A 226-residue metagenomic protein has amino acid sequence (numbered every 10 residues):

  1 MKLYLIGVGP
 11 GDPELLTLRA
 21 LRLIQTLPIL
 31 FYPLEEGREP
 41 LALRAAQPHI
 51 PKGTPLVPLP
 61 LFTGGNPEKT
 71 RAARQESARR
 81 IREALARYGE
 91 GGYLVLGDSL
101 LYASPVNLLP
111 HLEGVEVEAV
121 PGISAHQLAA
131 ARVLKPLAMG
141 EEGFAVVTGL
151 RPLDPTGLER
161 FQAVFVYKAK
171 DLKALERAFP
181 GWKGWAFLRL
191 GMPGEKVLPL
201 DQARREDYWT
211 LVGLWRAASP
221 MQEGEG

Functional and structural regions predicted by a protein language model:
M1-L61, D154-T156, A178, K183-G184 (+1 more regions): Glycine-rich, flexible N-terminal cofactor/catalytic loop recognition
L3-L5, A86-G91, P155-G226: A contiguous loop/helix-start segment that scaffolds small-molecule binding in enzyme catalytic cores
G9, L94, G122: Active-site glycine-centered loops adjacent to acidic/histidine catalytic or metal-binding residues that shape
P10-P13, E36, G64, L96-L100 (+2 more regions): Short glycine-rich anion-binding loops that position phosphate/pyrophosphate groups of nucleotides and phosphorylated
G11, T70-E83: Glycine-rich, highly charged phosphate/nucleotide-binding loops
P28-L30, P136, V164, V212: Short, well-ordered beta-strand core segments
G37-E39, G64, S124-L128, K173 (+1 more regions): Short gly/pro/ser/thr-enriched loop/turn and capping motifs at secondary-structure boundaries
G97-R160, A203, R216-P220: Class I SAM-dependent methyltransferase SAM-binding "motif I" and its flanking Rossmann-like core
